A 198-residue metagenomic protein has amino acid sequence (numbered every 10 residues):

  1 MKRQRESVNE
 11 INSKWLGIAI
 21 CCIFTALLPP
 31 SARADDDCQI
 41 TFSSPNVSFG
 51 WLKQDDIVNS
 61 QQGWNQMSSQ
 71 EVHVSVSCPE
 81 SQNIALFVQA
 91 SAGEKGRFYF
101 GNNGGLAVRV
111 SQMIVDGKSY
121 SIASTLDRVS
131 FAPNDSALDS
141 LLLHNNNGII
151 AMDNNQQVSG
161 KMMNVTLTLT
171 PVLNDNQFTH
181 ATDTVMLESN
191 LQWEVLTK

Functional and structural regions predicted by a protein language model:
K2-E6, E10-N12, S31-K198: Mature extracellular/passenger domains of Gram-negative fimbrial/pilin and adhesin proteins
I18-L27: Bacterial N-terminal signal peptides
